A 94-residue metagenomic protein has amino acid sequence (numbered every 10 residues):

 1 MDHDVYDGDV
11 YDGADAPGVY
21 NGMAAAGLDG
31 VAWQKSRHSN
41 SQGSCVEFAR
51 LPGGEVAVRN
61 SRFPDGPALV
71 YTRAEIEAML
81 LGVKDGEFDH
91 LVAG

Functional and structural regions predicted by a protein language model:
D2-C45: N-terminal first-folded block
G22-A24, L69, A78: Alpha-helical interaction segments
K35-A74: A short, structured beta-strand/loop element
Y71-G94: Mixed-charge, Lys/Arg-enriched low-complexity segments
